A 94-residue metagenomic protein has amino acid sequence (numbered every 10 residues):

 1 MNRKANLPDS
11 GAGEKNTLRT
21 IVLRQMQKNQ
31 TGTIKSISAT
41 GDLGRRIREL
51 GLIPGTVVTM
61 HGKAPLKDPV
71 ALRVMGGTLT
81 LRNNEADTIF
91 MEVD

Functional and structural regions predicted by a protein language model:
N2-D94: Compact, glycine-rich, soluble single-domain proteins
